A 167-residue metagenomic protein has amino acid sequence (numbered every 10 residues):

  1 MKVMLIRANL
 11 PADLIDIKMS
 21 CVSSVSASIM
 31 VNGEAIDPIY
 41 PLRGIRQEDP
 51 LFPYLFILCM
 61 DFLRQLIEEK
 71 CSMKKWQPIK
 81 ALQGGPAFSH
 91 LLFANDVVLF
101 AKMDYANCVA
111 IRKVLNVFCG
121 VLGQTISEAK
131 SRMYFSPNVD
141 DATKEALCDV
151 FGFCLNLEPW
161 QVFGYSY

Functional and structural regions predicted by a protein language model:
M1-Y167: Nucleotidyl polymerases of mobile genetic elements and RNA viruses
